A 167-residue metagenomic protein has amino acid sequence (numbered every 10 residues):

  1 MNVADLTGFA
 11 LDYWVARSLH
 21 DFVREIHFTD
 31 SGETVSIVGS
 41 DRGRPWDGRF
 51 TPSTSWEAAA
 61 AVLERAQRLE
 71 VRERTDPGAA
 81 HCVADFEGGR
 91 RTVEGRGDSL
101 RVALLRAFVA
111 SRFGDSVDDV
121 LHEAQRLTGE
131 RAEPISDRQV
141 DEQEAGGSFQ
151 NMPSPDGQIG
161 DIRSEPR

Functional and structural regions predicted by a protein language model:
M1, D5, S40, S53 (+1 more regions): Homeobox/homeodomain signature
M1-D30, V35, S164-R167: Extreme N-terminal leader/activation tails
D5, R17, A59-V62, Q67 (+3 more regions): Intrinsic disorder/low-complexity segments
A10, V15, D41, F50 (+2 more regions): Solvent-exposed, flexible loop/coil residues
V23-F50, P77-G97, V140-R163: Short interaction-hotspot residues at assembly and binding interfaces
R49-R101, R106-T128: Positively charged, aromatic-enriched nucleic acid-contacting surfaces
G114-R167: Intrinsically disordered, low-complexity charged/polar segments
